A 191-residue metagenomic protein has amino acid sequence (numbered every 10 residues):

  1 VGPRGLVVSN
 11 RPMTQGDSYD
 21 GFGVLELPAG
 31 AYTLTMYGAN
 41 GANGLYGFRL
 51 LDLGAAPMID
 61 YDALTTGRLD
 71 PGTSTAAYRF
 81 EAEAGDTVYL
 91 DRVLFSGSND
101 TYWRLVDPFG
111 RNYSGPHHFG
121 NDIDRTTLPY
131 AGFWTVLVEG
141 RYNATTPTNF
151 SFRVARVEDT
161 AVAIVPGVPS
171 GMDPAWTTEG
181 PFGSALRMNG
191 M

Functional and structural regions predicted by a protein language model:
V1, Y32-Y37, Y78-F95, W134-E139 (+1 more regions): Hydrophobic beta-strand segments within beta-rich accessory/binding domains
G2, L27, D107, P129: Acidic surface patches and DE-rich sequence motifs
P3-S18, G47-T87, F109-F119, P147-M191: Non-catalytic extracellular/lumenal accessory regions of secreted precursors
G16-E26, G120-L128: Beta-sandwich interaction modules
P28-Y32, G44, Y130-W134: A glycine-anchored, Pro-Gly-centered beta-turn/N-cap motif
A39-L45, R141-P147: Short acidic/polar inter-strand loop motif in beta-rich domains
T101-W103: Short beta-strand elements bearing conserved aromatic residues within extracellular beta-rich modules
